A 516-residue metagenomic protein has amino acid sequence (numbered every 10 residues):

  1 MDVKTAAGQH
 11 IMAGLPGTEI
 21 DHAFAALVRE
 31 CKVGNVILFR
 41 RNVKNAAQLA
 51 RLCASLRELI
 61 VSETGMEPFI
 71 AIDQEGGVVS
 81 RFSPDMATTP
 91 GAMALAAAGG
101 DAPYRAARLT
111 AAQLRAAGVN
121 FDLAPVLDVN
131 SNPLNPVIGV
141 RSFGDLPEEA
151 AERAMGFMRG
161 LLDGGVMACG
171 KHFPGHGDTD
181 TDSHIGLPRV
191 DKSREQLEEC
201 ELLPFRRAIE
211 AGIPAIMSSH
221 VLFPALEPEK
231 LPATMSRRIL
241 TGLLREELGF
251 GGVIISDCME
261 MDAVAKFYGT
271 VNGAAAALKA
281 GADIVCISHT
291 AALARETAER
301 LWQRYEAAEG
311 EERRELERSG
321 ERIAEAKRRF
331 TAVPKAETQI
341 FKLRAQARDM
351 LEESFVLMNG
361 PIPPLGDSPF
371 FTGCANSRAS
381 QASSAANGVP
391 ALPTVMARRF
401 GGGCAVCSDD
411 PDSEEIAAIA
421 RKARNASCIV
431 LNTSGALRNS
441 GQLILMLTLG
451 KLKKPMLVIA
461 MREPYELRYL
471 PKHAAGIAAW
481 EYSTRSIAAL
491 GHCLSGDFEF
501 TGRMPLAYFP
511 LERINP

Functional and structural regions predicted by a protein language model:
M1-C31, Y268-P516: Preference for extracellular/luminal or secreted protein segments
G14-P16, I20-A26, R41-T64, P68 (+2 more regions): Second-shell residues forming the walls of enzyme active-site clefts
A26-F39, L109-F121: Catalytic domains of carbohydrate-active enzymes, especially glycoside hydrolases
M86-G99, S142-G144: A charged helix-plus-loop insertion that forms the helical arch/lid used to bind and gate nucleic-acid substrates
A97-V119, V126-V140, P147, A154 (+2 more regions): A substrate-binding/cap region within the structured catalytic cores of diverse enzymes
